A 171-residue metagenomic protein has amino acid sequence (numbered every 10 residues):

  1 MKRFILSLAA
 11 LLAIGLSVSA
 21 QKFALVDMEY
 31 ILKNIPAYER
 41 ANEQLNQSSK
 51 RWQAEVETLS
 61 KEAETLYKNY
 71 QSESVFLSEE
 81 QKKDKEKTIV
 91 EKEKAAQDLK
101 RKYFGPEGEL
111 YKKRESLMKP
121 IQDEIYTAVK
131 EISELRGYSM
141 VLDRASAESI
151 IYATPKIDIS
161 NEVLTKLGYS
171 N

Functional and structural regions predicted by a protein language model:
F4-I14: Sec-dependent N-terminal signal peptides
I14-A20: Sec/Tat signal peptide C-region and signal peptidase I cleavage site
Q21-R136, M140-E148, S170-N171: Amphipathic alpha-helical segments
I151-Y152: Short, exposed beta-strand-loop hairpins at the edges of beta-sheets in extracellular/periplasmic proteins
